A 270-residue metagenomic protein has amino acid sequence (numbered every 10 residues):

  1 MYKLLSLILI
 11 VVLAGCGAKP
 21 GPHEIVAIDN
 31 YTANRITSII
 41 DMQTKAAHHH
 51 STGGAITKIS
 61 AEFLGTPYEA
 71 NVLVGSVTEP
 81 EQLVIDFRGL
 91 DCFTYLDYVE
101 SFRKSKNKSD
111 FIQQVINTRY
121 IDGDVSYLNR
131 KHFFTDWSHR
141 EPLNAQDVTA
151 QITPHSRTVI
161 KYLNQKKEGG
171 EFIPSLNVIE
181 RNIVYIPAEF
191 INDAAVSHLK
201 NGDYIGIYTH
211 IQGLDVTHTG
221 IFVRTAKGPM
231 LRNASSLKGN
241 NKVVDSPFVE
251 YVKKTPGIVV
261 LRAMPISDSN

Functional and structural regions predicted by a protein language model:
Y2-L7: Sec-dependent signal peptide recognition, specifically the positively charged N-region followed immediately by
A14-G15: C-terminal motif of bacterial Sec signal peptides marking the signal peptidase cleavage site
G21-F93: Cationic-aromatic interfacial patches
P67-N182, K200, G206-I207, R224-G228 (+1 more regions): Acidic/His-rich structured neighborhood in mature extracellular/periplasmic domains
V184-A195, Y208-T209: Short alpha-helix capping/helix-loop boundary micro-motifs
N201-G206, T217, I221-N270: Low-complexity, Gly/Ser/Thr/Pro-rich intrinsically disordered linker/tail segments
I211-L214: Short, charged beta-turn/beta-strand-edge "cap" motif at the junction between a beta-strand and an adjacent loop
